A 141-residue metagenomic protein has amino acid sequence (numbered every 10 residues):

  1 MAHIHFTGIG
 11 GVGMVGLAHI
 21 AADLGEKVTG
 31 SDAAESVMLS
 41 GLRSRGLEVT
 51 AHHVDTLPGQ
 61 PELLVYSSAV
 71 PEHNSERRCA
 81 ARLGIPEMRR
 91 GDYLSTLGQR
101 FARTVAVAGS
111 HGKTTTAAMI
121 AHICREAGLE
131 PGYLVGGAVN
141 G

Functional and structural regions predicted by a protein language model:
M1-Y93: N-terminal leader/targeting and accessory segments in enzymes
I20, R43, S68, E72-G141: Phosphate-binding loop of NTP-binding sites
